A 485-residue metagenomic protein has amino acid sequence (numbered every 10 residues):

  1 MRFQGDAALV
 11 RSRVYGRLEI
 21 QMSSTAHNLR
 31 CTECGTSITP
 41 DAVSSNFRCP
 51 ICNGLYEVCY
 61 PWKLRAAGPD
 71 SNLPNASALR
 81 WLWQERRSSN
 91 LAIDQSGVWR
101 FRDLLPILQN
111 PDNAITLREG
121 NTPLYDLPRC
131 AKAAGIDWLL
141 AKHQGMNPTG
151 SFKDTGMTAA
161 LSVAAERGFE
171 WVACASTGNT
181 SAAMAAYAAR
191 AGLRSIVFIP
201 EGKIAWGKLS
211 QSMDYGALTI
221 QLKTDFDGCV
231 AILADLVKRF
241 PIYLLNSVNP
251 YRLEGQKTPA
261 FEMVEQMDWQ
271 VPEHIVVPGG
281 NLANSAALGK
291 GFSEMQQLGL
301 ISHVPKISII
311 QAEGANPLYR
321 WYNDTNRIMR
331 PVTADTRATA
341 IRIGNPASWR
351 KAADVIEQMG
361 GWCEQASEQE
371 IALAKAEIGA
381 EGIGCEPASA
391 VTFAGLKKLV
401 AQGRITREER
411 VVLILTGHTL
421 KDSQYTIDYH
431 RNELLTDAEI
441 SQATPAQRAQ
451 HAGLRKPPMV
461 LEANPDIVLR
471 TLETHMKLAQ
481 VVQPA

Functional and structural regions predicted by a protein language model:
M1-Q21: N-terminal amphipathic/basic-hydrophobic helices that include classical n-h-c signal peptides and signal-anchor
I20-A485: PLP-dependent amino-acid enzyme catalytic core
